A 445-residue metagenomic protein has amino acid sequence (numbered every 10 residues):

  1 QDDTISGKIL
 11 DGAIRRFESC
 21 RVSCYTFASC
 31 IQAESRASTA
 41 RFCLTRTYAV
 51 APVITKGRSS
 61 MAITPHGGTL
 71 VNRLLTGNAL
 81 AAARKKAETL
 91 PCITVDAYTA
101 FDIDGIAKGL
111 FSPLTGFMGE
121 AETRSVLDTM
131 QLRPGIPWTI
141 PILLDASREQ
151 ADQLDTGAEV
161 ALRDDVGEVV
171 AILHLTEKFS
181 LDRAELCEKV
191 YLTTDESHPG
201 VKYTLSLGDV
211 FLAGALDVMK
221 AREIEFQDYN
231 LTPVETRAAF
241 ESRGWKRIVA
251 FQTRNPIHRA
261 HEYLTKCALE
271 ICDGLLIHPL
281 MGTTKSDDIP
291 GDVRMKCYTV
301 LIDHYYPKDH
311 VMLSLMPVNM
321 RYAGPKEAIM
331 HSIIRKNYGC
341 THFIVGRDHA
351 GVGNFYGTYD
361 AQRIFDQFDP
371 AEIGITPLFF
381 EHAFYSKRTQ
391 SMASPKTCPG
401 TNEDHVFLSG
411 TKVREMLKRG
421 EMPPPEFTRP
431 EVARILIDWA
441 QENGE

Functional and structural regions predicted by a protein language model:
F17-C20, E34: Repetitive helical segments and hydrophobic/amphipathic motifs
A33-A37, A49-V53: Short amphipathic, helix-prone segments within low-complexity/disordered or flexible regions
S60-E445: Active-site cores that bind ATP or allylic diphosphates and position pyrophosphate for catalysis
